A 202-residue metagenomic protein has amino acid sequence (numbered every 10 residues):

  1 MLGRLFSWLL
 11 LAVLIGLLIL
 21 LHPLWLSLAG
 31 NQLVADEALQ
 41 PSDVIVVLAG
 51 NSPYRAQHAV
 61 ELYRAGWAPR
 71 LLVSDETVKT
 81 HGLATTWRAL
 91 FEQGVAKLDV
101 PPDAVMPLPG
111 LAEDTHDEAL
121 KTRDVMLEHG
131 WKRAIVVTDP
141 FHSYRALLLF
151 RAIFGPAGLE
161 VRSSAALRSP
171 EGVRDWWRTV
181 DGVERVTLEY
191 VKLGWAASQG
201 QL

Functional and structural regions predicted by a protein language model:
M1-D36: N-terminal type II signal-anchor transmembrane helix that functions as the membrane-insertion/stop-transfer segment
L5-W8, R151, A196: Low-complexity, intrinsically disordered/propeptide-like segments
L14-L17, R168, G182, T187: Alpha-helical protein-protein interaction elements
I19-H22, A59, G194-Q201: Structural signature of transmembrane alpha-helix termini at the membrane-water interface
H22-R178: A structural signal for short, hydrophobic/glycine-enriched beta-strand patches
T179-L202: A transmembrane-helix-recognition feature enriched in membrane-embedded lipid enzymes and envelope glyco-/phospholipid
